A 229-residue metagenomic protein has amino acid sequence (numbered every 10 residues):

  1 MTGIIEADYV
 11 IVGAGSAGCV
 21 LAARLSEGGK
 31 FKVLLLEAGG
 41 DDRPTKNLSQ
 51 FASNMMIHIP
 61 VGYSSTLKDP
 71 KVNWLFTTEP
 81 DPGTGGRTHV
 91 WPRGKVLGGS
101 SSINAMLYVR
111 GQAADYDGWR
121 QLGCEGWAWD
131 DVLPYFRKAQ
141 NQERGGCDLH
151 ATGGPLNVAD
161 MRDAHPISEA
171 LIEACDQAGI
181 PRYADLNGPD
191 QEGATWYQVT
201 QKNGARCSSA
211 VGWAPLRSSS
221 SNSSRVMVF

Functional and structural regions predicted by a protein language model:
M1-F229: N-terminal redox-cofactor-binding region of secreted/periplasmic oxidoreductases
